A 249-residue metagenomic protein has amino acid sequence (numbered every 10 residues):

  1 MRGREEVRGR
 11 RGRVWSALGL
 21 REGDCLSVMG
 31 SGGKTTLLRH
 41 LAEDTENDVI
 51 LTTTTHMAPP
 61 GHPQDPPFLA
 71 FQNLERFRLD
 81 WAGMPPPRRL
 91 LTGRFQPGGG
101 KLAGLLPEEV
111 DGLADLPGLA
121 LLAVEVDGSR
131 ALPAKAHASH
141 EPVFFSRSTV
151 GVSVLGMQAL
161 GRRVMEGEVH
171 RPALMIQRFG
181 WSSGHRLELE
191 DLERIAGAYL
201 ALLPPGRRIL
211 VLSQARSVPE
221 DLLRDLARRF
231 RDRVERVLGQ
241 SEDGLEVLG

Functional and structural regions predicted by a protein language model:
M1-W15: N-terminal pre-Walker A segment at the start of P-loop NTPase domains
R4, L200-G249: C-terminal lobe/tail of nucleotide-utilizing enzymes
R11-E46: Walker A (P-loop) phosphate-binding motif
V28, V49-T54, L91-G93, L122-V126 (+3 more regions): General beta-strand structural signal in soluble alpha/beta enzymes
A42-F95: N-terminal phosphate/diphosphate-binding loop that engages ATP/GTP or pyrophosphate donors across diverse enzyme folds
L91-A136: Phosphate-binding/switch loop-helix module in NTP-utilizing enzymes
V126, G156-M157, R178-L187, I195 (+2 more regions): G-domain G4 guanine-recognition motif of GTPases
A138-L160: Inter-motif core of Ras-like GTPase G domains
